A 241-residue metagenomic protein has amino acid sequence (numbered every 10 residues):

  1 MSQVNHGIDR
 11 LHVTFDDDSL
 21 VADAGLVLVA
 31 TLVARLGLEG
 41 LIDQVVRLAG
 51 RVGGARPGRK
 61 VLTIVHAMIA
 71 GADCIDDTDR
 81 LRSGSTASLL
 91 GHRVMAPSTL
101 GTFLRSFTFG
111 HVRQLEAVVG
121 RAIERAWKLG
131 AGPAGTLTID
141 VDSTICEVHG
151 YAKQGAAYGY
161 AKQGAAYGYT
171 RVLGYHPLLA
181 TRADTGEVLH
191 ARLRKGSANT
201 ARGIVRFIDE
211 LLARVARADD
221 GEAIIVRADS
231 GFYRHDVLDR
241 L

Functional and structural regions predicted by a protein language model:
M1-N199, I204-A218: Dynamic "connector" segments at or just before major functional cores
D142, G221-Y233: Acidic/histidine-rich, metal-coordinating catalytic segments
V215, R240-L241: Generic structural signal for hydrophobic
F232, D236-R240: Gly/Pro-rich turn-and-neighbor structural signature
